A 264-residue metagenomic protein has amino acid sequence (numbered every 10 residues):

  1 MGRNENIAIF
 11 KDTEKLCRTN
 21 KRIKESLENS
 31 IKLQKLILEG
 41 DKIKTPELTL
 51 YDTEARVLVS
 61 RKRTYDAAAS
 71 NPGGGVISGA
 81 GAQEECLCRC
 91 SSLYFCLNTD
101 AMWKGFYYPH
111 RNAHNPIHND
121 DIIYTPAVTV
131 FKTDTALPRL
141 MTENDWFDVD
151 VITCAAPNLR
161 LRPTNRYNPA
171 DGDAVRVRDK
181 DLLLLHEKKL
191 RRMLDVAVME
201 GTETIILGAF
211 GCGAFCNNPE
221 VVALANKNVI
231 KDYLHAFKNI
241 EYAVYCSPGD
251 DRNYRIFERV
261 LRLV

Functional and structural regions predicted by a protein language model:
M1-V264: Macrodomain-like recognition of ADP-ribose-binding/processing modules
